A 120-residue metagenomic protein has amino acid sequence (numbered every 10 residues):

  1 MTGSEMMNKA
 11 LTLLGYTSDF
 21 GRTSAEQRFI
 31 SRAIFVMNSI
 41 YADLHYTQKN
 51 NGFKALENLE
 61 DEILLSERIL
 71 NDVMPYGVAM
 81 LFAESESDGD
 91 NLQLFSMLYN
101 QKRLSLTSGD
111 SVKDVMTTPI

Functional and structural regions predicted by a protein language model:
M1-D61, T107-I120: Conserved short "hinge" loops at termini or chain/domain junctions
E5-K9, N91-L94, L98: Exposed alpha-helical structural elements
S39, Y76-L81: Short, residue-level hotspots on alpha-helical faces of the histone-fold and other alpha-helical interaction modules
L59-I69: Short, mixed-charge amphipathic alpha-helical segments
R68-G77: Elongated alpha-helical scaffolds
L81-L92: Short helix-capping/linker segments at secondary-structure and domain boundaries
M97-S111: Short, mixed-charge aromatic SLiMs
